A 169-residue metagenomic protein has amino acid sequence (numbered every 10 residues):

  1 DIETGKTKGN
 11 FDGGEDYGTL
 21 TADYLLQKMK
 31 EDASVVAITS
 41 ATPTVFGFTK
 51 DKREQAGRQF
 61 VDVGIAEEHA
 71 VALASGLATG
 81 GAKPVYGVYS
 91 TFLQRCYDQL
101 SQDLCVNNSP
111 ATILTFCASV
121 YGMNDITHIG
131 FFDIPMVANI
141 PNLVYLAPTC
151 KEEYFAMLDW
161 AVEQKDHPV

Functional and structural regions predicted by a protein language model:
D1-V169: Thiamine diphosphate
